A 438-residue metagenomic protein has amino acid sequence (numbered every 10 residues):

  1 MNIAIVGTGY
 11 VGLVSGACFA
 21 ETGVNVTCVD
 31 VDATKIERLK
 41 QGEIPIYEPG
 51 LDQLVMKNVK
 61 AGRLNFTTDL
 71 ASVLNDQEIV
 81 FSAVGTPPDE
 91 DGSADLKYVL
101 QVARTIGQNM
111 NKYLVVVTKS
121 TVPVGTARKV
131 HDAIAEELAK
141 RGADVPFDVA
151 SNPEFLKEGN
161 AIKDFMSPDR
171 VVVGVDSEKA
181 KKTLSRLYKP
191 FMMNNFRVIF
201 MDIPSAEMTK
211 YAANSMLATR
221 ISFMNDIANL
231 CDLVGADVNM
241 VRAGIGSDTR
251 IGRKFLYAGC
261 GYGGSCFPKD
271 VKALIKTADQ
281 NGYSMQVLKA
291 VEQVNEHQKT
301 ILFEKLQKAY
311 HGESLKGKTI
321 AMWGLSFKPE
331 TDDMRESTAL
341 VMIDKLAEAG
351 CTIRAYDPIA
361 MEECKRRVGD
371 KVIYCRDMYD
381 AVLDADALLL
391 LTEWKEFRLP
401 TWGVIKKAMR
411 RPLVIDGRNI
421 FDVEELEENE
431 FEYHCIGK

Functional and structural regions predicted by a protein language model:
M1-K438: Structural/interface elements that position substrates and couple domains in central-metabolism enzymes
